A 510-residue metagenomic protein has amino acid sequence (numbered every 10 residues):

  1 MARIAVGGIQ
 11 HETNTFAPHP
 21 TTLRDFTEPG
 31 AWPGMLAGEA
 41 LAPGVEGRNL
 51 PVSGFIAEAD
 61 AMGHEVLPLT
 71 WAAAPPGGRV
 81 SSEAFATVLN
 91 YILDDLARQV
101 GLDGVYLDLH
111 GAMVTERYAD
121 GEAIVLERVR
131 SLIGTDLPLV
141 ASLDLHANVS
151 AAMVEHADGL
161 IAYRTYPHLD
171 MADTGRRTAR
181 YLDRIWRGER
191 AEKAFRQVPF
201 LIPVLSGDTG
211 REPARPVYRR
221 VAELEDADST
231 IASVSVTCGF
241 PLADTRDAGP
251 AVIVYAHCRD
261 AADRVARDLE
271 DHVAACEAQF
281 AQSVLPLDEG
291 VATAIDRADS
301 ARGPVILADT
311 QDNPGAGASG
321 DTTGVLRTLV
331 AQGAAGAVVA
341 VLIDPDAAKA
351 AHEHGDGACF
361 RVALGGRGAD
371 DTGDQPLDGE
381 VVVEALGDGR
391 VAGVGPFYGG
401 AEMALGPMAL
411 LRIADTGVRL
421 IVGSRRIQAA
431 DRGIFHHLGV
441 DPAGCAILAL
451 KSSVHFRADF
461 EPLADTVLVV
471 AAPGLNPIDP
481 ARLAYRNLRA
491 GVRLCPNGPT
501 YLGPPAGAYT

Functional and structural regions predicted by a protein language model:
M1, D60-P68, D94-D103, V291-V305 (+1 more regions): Glycine-rich phosphate/diphosphate-binding loops that line cofactor/substrate pockets in enzymes
M1-E58: N-terminal amphipathic/basic leader segments beginning at the initiator methionine
A2, L205-T416, I421-V422: Hard-cation-handling environments
A5-E12, F16-P18, F26-T27, G78 (+5 more regions): Active-site histidine-anchored catalytic micro-motif
T21-L23, D268-D271, D321-Q332, G355-D356 (+3 more regions): Short, solvent-exposed amphipathic alpha-helical segments in soluble enzyme and RNA/protein-processing domains
I56-A84, V88-L96: Low-complexity, highly charged intrinsically disordered N-terminal segments that act as targeting/localization
G175, D183-A222: Conserved anion/nucleotide-ligand pocket segment
A274, A392-T510: Extended hydrophobic packing segments that form well-structured cores
